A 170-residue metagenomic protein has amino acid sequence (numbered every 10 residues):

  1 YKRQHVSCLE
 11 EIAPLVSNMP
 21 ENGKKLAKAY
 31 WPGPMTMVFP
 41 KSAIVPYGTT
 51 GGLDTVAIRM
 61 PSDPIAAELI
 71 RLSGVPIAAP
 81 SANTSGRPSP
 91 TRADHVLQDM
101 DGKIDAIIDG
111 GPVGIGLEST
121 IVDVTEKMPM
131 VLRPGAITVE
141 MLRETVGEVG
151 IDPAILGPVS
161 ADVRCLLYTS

Functional and structural regions predicted by a protein language model:
K2-S170: Active-site-adjacent structural elements in enzyme catalytic cores
